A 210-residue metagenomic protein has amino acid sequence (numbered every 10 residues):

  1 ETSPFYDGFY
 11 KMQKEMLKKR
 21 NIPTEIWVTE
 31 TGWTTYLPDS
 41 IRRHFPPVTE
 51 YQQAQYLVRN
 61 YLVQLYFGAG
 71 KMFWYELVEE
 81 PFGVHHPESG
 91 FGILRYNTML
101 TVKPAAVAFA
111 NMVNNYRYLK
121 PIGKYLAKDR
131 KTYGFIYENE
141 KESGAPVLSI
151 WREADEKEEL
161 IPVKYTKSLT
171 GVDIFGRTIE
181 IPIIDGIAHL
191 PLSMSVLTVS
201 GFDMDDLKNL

Functional and structural regions predicted by a protein language model:
E1, T29-G32, Y75-V78, I150-A154: Active-site-proximal beta-strand/loop segments in catalytic clefts of secreted hydrolases
E1-V58, F67: Noncatalytic carbohydrate-binding groove/subsite architecture in carbohydrate-active enzymes
Q13, V28-E30, Q64, M72 (+2 more regions): Conserved, mostly hydrophobic/aromatic
L37-F45, G83, P87-G92: Surface-exposed, active-site-proximal loop segments in enzymatic domains
Y66-G70, Y75, E80-P81, S89-S143: Glycan-recognition and catalytic regions of carbohydrate-active enzymes
L126-K167, I174: Carbohydrate-binding surface patches
G176-P182: Surface-exposed loop/edge segments in extracytoplasmic proteins
P182-L210: C-terminal beta-strand-rich structural cap/linker in extracellular carbohydrate-active enzymes
